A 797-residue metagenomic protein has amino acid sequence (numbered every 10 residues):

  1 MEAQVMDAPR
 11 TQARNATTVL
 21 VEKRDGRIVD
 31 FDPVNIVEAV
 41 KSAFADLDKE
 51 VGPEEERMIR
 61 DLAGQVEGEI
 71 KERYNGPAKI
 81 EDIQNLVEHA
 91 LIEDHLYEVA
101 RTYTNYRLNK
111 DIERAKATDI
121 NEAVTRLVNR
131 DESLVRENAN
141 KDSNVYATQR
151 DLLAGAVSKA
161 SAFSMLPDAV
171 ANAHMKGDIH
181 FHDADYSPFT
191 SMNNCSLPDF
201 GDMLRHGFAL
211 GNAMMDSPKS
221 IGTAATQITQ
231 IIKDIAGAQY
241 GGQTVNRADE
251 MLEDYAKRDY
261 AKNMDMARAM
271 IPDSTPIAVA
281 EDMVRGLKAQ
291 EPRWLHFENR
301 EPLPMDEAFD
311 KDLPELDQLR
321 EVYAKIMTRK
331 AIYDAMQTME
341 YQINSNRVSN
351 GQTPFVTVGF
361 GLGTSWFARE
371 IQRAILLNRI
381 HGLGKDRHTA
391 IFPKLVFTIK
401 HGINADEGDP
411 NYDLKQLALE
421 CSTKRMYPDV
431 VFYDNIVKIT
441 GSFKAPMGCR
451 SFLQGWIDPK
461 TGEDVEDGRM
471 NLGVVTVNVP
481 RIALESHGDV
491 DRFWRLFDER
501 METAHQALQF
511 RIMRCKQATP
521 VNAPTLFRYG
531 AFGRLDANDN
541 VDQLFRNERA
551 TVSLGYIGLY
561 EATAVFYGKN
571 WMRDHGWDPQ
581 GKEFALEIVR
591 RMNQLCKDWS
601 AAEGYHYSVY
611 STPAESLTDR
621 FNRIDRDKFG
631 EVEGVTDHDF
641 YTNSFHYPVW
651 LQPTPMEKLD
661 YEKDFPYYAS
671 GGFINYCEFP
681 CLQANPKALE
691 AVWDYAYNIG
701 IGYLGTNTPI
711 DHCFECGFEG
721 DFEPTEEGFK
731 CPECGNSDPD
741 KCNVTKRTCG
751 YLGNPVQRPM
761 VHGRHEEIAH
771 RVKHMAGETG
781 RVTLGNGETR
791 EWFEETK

Functional and structural regions predicted by a protein language model:
E2-R130, H765-E766, H770: Charged, amphipathic alpha-helical regulatory modules used for macromolecular assembly or allosteric control
V19, V66-K71, V356-T357, E561 (+1 more regions): Short, hydrophobic beta-strand segments
R27-P33, V477, F493, T745: Conserved phosphate-binding loops in nucleotide/dinucleotide-binding enzymes
K49, K330-D334, E340, V565 (+1 more regions): Metallocofactor- and cofactor-centric catalytic cores in central/energy metabolism, strongly enriched
N109-E113, A117-E548, K569, H575-D578 (+1 more regions): Conserved catalytic cores of very large enzyme subunits
Y240-Q243, G468-L472, R546-T563, R620 (+1 more regions): Conserved phosphate/anionic-ligand binding catalytic regions in large, soluble enzymes, centered on
G735-T796: Long insertion/accessory domains within large nucleic-acid-processing enzymes
